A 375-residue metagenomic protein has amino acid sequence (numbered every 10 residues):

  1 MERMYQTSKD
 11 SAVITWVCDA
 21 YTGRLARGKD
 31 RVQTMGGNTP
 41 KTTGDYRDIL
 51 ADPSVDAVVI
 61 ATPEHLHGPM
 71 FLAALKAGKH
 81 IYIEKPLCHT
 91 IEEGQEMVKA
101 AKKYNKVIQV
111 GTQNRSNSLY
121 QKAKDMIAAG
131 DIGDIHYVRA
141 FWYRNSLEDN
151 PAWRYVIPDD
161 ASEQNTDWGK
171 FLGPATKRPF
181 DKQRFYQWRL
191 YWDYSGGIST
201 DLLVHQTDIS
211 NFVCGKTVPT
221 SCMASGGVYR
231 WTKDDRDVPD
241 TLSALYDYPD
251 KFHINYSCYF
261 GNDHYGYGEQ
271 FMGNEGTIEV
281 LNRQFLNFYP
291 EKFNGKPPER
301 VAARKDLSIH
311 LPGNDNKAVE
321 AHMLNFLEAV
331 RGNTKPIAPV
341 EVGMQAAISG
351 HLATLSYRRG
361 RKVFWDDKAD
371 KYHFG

Functional and structural regions predicted by a protein language model:
M1-I83, H89-V107: N-terminal glycine-/serine-/threonine-rich beta1-alpha1-beta2 phosphate-ribose binding loop of Rossmann-like
E2-Y5, K29, R47-L50, V59 (+9 more regions): Non-transmembrane alpha-helical segments in soluble domains of secreted/periplasmic/extracellular proteins
V17, V32, I91-G94, Y120 (+2 more regions): Active-site-proximal cap/loop segments of hydrolase catalytic domains
K85, G130, N333: Conserved G/P- and acidic residue-centered "switch" motifs that form tight phosphate/ATP-binding loops in soluble
K85-L87, G111-N114, W142, V340: Short strand-turn motif at the edge of the Rossmann-like AdoMet-binding core
E96-Q113, A123, D131-V138: Rossmann-fold dehydrogenase core element
Q121-K122, D134, R139-Y143, D149-K296 (+3 more regions): Contiguous beta-strand/loop segments that form the cofactor/metal-binding neighborhood of enzyme cores
